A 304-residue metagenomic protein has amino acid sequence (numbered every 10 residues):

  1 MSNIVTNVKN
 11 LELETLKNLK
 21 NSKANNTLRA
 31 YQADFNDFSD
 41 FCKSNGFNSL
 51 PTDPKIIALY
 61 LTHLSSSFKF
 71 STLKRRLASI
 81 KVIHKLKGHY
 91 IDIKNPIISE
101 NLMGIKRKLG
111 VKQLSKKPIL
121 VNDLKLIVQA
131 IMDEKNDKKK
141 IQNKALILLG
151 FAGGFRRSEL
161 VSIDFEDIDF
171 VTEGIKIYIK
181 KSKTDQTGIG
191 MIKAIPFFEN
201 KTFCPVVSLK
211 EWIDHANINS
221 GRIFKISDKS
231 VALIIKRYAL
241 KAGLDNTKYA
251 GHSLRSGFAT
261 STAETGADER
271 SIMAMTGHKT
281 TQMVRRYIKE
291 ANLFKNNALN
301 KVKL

Functional and structural regions predicted by a protein language model:
M1-L304: Extended, non-catalytic subsegments within catalytic or DNA/protein-binding/adaptor domains
